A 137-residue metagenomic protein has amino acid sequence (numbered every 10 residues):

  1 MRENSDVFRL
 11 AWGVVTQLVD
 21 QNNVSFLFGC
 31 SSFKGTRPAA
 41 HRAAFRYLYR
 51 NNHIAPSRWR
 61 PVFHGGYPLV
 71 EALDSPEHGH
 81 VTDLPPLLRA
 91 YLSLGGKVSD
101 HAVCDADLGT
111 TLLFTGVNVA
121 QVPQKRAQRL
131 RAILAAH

Functional and structural regions predicted by a protein language model:
M1-K97, A102-V103, G109-T110: Acyl-donor binding region in acyl/amide transferases
L94, N118-K125: Hydrophobic alpha-helical segments
G109-Q121: C-terminal "cap" of GNAT-fold acetyltransferases
A127-L130: Long, contiguous binding/interaction regions
I133-H137: Short, cationic low-complexity segments
